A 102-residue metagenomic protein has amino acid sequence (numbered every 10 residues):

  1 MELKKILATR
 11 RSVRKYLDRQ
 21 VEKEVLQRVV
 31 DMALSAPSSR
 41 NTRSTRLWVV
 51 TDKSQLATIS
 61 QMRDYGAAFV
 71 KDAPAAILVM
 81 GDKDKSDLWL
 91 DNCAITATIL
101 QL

Functional and structural regions predicted by a protein language model:
M1-L102: Acidic, surface-exposed loops and disordered segments
